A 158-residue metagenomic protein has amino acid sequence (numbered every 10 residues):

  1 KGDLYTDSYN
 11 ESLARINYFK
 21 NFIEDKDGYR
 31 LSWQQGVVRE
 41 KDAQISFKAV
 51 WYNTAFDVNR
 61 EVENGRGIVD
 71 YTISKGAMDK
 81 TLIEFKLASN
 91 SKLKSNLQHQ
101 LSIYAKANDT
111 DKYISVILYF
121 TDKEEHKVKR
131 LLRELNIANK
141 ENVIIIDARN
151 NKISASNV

Functional and structural regions predicted by a protein language model:
K1-K48, Y52-N53: The feature marks a conserved, polyanion-engaging helical scaffold used by nucleic-acid processing enzymes and innate
S32-V38, N59-V62, K86-L93, T121: Short, contiguous acidic/charged loop-to-helix segments that flank catalytic cores in large enzymes
V69: Change "...and in nucleic-acid phosphodiester-cleaving endonucleases..." to "...and in nucleic-acid processing enzymes
T72-L82: Active-site beta-strand-loop-beta-strand hairpin of nuclease catalytic cores that positions key catalytic residues
D79, D109-Y113, N139-E141: Short glycine-/polar-rich loops that comprise or flank the Walker A/P-loop and associated switch/sensor motifs
L87-L135: Catalytic cores of nucleic-acid endonucleases
F120-V158: Domain-level recognition of nuclease-like catalytic cores that cleave nucleotide substrates
